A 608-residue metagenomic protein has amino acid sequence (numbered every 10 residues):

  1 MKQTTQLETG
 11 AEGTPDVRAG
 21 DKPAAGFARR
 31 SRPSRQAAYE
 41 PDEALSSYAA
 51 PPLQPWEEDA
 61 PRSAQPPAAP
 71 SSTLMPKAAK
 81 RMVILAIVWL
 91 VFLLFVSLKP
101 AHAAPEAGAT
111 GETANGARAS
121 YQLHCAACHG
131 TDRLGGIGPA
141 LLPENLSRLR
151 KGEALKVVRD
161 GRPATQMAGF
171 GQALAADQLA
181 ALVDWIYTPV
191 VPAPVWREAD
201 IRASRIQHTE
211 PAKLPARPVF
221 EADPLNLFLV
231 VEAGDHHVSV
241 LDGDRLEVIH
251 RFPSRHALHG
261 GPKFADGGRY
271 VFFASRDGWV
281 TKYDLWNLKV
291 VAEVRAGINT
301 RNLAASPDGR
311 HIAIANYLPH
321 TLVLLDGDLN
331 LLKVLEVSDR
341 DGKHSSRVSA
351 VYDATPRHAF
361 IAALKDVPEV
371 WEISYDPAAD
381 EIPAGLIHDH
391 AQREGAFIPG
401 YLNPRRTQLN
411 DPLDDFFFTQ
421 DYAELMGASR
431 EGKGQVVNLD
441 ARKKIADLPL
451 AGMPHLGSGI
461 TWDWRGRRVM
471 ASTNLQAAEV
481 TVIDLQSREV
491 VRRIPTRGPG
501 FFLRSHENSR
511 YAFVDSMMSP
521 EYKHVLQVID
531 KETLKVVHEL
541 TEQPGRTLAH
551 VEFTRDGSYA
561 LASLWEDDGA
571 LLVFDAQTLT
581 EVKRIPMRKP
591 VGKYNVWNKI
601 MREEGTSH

Functional and structural regions predicted by a protein language model:
A107-N115, Q122, A168-G234: Flexible coil segments in periplasmic/lumen-exposed cytochrome c-class electron-transfer proteins
A127, D132-I137, L141-V191: Extracytoplasmic electron-transfer domains, predominantly the class I c-type cytochrome c fold
R217, L258-K263, T300-A304, H344-Y352 (+5 more regions): Repeated scaffold domains used in trafficking and secretory/extracellular systems, primarily beta-propellers
D223-P224, D266-G267, P307-D308, T355-P356 (+4 more regions): Residue-level detector of Asp-centered blade-edge/turn motifs that repeat once per structural unit in beta-propeller
G243-R245, L285-L288, D326-N330, Y375-P377 (+4 more regions): Short loop/turn segments that connect beta-strands within beta-propeller blades
E247-F252, K289-V294, L331-D341, G400-T407 (+4 more regions): A short beta-strand motif characteristic of beta-propeller blades
L335-K343, P377-A378, I382-L409, L448-M453 (+2 more regions): Surface-exposed loop and turn segments in beta-propeller and other repeat-based domains that flank or scaffold
F501-G569: Loop/turn-rich, solvent-exposed surfaces of beta-rich toroidal or solenoidal domains
